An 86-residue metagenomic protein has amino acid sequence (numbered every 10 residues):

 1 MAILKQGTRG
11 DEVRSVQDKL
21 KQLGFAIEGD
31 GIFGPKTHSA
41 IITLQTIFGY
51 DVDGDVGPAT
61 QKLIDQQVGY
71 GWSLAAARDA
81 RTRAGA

Functional and structural regions predicted by a protein language model:
M1-A86: Cell-envelope/ECM-targeting effectors and their regulatory/trafficking segments
